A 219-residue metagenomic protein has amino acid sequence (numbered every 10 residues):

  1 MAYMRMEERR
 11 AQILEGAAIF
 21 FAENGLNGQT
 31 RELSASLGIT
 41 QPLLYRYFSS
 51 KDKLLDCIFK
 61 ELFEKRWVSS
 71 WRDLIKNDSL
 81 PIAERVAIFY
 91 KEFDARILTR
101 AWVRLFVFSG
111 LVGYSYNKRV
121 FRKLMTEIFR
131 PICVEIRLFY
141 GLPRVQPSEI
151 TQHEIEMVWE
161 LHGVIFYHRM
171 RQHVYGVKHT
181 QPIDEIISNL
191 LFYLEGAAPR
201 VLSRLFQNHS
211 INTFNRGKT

Functional and structural regions predicted by a protein language model:
M1-Q12: Short, Lys/Arg-enriched anionic-surface-contact patches
R9, K51, I58, L62-R66 (+3 more regions): Hydrophobic/aromatic residues within well-ordered alpha-helical segments
Q12, G16, F20-E61: Helix-turn-helix
E15, A83-L98, V103-V107, I155 (+2 more regions): Amphipathic alpha-helical segments that line or abut small-molecule/effector binding pockets and mediate allosteric
C57, E61, L105-S109, K123 (+2 more regions): Short acidic/histidine-centered micro-motifs embedded in hydrophobic/aromatic stretches that mark compact functional
K60-F89: Amphipathic alpha-helical linker/stalk segments
N77, A95-C133, E149: Short secondary-structure transition hinges
K118, Y140-F192, R200-F214, T219: Hydrophobic/aromatic-rich alpha-helical bundle segments in the mid-to-C-terminal region
